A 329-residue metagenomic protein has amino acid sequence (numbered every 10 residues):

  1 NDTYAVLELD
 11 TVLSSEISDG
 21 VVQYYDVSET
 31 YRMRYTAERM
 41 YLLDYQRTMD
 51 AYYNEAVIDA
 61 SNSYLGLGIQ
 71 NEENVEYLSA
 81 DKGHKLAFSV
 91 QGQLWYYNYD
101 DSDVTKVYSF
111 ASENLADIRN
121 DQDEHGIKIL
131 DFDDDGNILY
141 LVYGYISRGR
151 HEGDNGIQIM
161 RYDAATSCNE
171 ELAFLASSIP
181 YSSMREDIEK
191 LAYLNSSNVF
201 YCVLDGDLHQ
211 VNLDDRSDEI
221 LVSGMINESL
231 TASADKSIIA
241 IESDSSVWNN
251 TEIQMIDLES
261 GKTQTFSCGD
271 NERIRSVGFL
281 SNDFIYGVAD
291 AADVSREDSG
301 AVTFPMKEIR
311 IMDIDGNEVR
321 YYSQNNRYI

Functional and structural regions predicted by a protein language model:
N1-D2, A240, E252-M255: Charged, compositionally biased non-catalytic regions
Y4-R39: Exposed beta-sheet edge and beta->alpha loop/turn motif
L9-S14, Y45-M49, Y143: Secondary-structure transition/turn motif
Y24-T30, H125, N250, E272-R273: Short, surface-exposed coil-to-beta transition loops
M40-G68, L94-N120, H151-S182, V203-S223 (+2 more regions): Surface-exposed loop/turn elements that mediate protein-protein interactions on large endomembrane-trafficking
N71-L78, D117-F132, S178-A192, S223-A234 (+2 more regions): Repeated scaffold domains used in trafficking and secretory/extracellular systems, primarily beta-propellers
V75-Y97, K128-R161, E189-L204, K236-V247 (+2 more regions): Short beta-strand elements that form the blades of beta-propeller/WD-repeat-like and other beta-sheet-rich scaffold
